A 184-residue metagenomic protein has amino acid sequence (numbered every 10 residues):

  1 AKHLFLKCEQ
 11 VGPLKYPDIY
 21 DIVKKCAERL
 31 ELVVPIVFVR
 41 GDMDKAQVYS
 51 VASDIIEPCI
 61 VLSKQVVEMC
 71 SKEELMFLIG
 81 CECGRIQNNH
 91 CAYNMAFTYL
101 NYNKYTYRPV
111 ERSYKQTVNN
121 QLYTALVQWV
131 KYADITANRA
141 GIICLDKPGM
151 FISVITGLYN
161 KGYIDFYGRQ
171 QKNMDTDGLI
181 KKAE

Functional and structural regions predicted by a protein language model:
A1-V51, I56, N120-L126, G162-Y163: Hydrophobic or amphipathic, alpha-helical segments that drive membrane association/targeting
L14, V61-F77, Q128-K131: Short pre-active-site segment immediately N-terminal to the catalytic Zn-binding motif
L14-Y20, C26-E31, P109-I180: Short helix/loop segments within enzyme catalytic domains that coordinate or immediately flank catalytic cofactors
I36, C91-T98, K147-T156: Acidic/histidine metal-binding catalytic segments
C70, I79-N88, T136, A140: Active-site His/Glu-centered metal-binding helix of metallohydrolases
E82-N103: Catalytic Zn2+-binding segment of zinc metalloproteases
